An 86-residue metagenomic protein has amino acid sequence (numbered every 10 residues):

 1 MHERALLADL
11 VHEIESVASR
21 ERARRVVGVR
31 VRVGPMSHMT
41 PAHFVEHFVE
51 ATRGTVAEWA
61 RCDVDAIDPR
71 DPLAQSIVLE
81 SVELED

Functional and structural regions predicted by a protein language model:
M1-D86: N-terminal, polar/charged subdomain of small-to-medium soluble alpha/beta proteins
